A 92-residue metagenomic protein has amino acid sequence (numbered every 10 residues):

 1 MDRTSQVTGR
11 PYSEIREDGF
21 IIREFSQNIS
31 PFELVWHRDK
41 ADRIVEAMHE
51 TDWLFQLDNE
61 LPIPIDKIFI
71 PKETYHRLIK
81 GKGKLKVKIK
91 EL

Functional and structural regions predicted by a protein language model:
T4-F25: Transition segment at domain starts
G19-D39, L61, F69-E73: Conserved short histidine dyad/triad with adjacent acidic residue
R38-W53: Short, conserved beta-strand element in jelly-roll/cupin
I44, N59-L61, K67: Short, surface-exposed secondary-structure edge patches
E46-M48, F69, I79: Well-ordered beta-strand positions
L54-D58: Change to "...patches in solvent-exposed regions of secreted, membrane-anchored, or virion-exposed structural
P71-L92: Ligand-binding loop in jelly-roll beta-barrel domains
